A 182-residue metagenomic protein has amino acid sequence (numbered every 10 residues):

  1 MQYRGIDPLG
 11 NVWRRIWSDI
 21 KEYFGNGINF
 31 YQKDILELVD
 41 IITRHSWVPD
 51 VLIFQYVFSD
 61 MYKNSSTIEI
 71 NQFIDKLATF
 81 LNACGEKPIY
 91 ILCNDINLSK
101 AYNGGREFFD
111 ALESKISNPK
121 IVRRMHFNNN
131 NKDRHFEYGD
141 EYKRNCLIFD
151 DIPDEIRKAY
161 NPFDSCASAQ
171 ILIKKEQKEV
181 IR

Functional and structural regions predicted by a protein language model:
Q2-D7: Conserved SAM-binding motif I beta-strand of class I
P8-R182: Domain-level detector for long C-terminal conserved domains
